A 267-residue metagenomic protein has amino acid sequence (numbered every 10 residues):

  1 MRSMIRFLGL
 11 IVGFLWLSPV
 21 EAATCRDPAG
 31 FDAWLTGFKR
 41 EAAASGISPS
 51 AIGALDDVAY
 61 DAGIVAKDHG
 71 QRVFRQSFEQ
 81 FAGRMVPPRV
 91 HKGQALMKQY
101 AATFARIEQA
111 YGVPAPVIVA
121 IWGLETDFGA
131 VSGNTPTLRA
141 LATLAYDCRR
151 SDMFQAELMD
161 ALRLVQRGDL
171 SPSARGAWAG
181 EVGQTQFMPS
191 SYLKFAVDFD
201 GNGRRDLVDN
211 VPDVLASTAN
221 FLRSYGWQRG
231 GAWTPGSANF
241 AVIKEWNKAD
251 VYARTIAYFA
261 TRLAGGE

Functional and structural regions predicted by a protein language model:
M1-M4: N-terminal secretory signal peptides that target proteins for export/translocation
R6-S18: Bacterial N-terminal signal peptides
V20-C25: Boundary at the C-terminal end of the N-terminal hydrophobic targeting segment
G30-P49, G53: Mature N-terminal segment immediately following signal peptide/propeptide cleavage in secreted/periplasmic
I47-E267: Catalytic glycan-binding domains that act on GlcNAc-containing polysaccharides
